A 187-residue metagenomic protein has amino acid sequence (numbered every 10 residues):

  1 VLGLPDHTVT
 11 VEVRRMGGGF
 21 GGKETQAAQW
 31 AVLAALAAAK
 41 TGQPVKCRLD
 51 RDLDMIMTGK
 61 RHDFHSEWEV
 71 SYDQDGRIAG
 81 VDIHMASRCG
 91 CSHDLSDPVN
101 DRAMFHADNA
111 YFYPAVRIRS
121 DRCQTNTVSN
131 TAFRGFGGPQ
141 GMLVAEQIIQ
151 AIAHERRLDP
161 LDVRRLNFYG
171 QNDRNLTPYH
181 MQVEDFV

Functional and structural regions predicted by a protein language model:
V1-V187: Structural alpha/beta core scaffold segments of enzyme domains
